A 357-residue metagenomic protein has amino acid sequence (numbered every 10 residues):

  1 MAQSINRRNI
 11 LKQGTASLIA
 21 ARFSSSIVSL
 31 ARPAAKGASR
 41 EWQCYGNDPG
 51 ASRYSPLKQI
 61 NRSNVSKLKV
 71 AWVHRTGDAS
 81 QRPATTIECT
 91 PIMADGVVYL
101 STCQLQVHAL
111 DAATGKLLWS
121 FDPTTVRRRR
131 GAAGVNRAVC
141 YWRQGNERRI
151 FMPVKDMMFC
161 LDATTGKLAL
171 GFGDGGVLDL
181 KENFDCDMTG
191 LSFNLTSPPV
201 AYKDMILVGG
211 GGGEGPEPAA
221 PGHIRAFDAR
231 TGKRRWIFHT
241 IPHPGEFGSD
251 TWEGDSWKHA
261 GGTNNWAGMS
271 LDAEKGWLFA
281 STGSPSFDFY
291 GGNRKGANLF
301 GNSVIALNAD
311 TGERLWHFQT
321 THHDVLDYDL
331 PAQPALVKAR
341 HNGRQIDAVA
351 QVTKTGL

Functional and structural regions predicted by a protein language model:
A2-L18: N-terminal secretory signal peptides and thylakoid transit peptides that target proteins across membranes
Q3, S24-N47: C-terminal segment of N-terminal export signals and the immediately downstream linker at the start of the mature
K36-G77: Mature N-terminal segment immediately following signal peptide/propeptide cleavage in secreted/periplasmic
W42-G46, A84-Q106, G131-M158, L191-P216 (+4 more regions): Repeat-blade elements of multi-bladed beta-propeller folds
D48, G77, P244, S284-S286: Active-site/binding-pocket entry motifs
S52-N64, P83-I87, T251-D255: Short, polar loop/linker segments at the starts of domains and inter-domain junctions
S63-G77, V107-R129, M158-G190, H223-H259 (+3 more regions): Extracytoplasmic/lumenal domain signature
K67-D95: Active-site-flanking structural segment that lines cofactor/substrate pockets
